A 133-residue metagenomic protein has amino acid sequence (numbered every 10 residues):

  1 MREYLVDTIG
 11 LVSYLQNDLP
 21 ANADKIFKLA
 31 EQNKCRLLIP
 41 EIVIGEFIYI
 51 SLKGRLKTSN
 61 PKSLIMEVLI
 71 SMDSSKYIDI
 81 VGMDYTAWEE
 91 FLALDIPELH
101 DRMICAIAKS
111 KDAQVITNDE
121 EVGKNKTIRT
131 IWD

Functional and structural regions predicted by a protein language model:
M1-E3, M72, C105-D133: Acidic, PIN/NYN-like endoribonuclease modules and their adjacent C-terminal/linker elements
M1-I39, R55-S63, E67: Short, well-structured N-terminal submotif of metal-dependent ribonuclease cores
V6-D7, I39-P40, I96-D101, D119 (+1 more regions): Histidine- and aromatic-rich ligand-binding microenvironments
L11, I44, V122-G123: A generic structural signal for short hydrophobic patches within well-formed alpha-helices
L15-Q16, S51, L92-D95, K126-T127: Short, flexible helix/strand-to-coil boundary loops that buttress conserved ligand/catalytic motifs in alpha/beta
I48-D79, D84-L92: Active-site-proximal, substrate-binding regions of enzyme catalytic domains and RNA-binding/basic surfaces
S75-N118: Active-site neighborhoods of divalent-metal-dependent phosphate/nucleic-acid chemistry enzymes
